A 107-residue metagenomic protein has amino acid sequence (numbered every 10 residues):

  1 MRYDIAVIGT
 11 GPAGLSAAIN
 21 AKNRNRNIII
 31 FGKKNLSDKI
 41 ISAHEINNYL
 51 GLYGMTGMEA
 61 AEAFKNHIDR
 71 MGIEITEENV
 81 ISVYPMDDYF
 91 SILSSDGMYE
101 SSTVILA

Functional and structural regions predicted by a protein language model:
M1-A13: Beta1/beta-strand and adjacent pyrophosphate-binding region of the FAD-binding site in flavoprotein oxidoreductases
Y3, N25, G72, S101-T103: Short, well-ordered alpha-helix to beta-strand connector turns
A6-I8, N23-S42: Glycine-rich FAD pyrophosphate-binding loop
A6-I8, Y99-A107: Short hydrophobic core segments
S16, N35, A63: Short Gly/charged-rich anion-binding patches and loops
A18, K22: Gly/Ala-rich phosphate-binding loop of Rossmann-like dinucleotide-binding domains, activating on the conserved
I29-F31, T76, I105: Hydrophobic/aromatic beta-strand patches that form the interior of the parallel beta-sheet core in alpha/beta enzyme
I41-M98: N-terminal Rossmann-like dinucleotide/flavin-binding domain of flavoprotein oxidoreductases that bind FAD/FMN
